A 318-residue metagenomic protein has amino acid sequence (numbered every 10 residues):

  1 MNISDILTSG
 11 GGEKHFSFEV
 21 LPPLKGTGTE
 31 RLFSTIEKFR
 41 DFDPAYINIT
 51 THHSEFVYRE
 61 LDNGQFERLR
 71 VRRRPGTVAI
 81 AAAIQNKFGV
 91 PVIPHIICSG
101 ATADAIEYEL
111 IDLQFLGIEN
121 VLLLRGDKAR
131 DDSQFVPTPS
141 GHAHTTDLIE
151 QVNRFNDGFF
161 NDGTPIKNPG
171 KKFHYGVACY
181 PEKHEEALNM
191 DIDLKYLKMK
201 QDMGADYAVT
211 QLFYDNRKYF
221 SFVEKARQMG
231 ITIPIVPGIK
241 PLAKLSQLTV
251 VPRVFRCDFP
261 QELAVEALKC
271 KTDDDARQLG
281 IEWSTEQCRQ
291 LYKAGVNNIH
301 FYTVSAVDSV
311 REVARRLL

Functional and structural regions predicted by a protein language model:
M1-I49: Conserved N-terminal beta1-alpha1 strand-loop-helix module at the mouth
N2-L7, G28-T29, R72-A81, T102-I106 (+4 more regions): Active-site-adjacent beta->alpha loops and helix N-cap segments on the catalytic face of soluble alpha/beta enzymes
H15-F33, P91-D104, H174-I192, L268-E282: Active-site mouth loops of central-metabolism enzymes
E19, I47, L113, K200 (+3 more regions): Conserved, mostly hydrophobic/aromatic
V20-P23, T50-S54, H95-S99, G126-K128 (+5 more regions): Active-site beta-loop-alpha junctions enriched in small/polar residues
P23, F42-P75, A129-P139, A205-F222 (+1 more regions): Glycine-rich, proline-tolerant flexible connector loops at the mouths of alpha/beta enzymes
G126, P139-K172, V177-E186, E224 (+3 more regions): Active-site pocket-lining/capping segments in soluble small-molecule metabolic enzymes
